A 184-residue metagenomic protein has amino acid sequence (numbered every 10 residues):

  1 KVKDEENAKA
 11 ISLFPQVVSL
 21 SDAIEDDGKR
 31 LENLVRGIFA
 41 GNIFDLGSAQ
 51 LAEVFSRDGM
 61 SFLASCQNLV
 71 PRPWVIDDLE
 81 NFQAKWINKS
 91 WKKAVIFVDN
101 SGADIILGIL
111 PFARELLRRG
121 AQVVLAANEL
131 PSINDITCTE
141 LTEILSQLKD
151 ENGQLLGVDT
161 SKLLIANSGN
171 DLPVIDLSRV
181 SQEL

Functional and structural regions predicted by a protein language model:
K1-A94: Electropositive, gly/pro-rich neighborhoods at or near active sites that engage anionic ligands
W91-V95, G120-V123: Short, surface-exposed connector motifs at secondary-structure boundaries
A94-L107: Short, glycine-rich nucleotide/cofactor-binding loops
F97-D99, A166-D176: Short, basic, glycine/proline-bearing loop/turn elements
D104, I133, P173-I175: Short, solvent-exposed loop/turn segments at secondary-structure junctions
L107-G169: Redox- and metal-dependent alpha/beta enzyme cores, enriched for Fe-S-associated oxidoreductases and cofactor-handling
V174-L184: A short, acidic, amphipathic alpha-helical segment used as a generic capping/interface helix at domain edges
